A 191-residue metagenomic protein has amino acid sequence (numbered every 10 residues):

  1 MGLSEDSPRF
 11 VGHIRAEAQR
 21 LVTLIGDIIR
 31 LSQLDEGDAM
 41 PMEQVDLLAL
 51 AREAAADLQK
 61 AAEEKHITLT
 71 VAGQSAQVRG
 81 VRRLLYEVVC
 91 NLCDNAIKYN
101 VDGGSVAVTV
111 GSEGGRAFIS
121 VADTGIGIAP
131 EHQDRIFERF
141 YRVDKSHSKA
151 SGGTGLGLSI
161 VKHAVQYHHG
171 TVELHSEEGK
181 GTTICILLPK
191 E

Functional and structural regions predicted by a protein language model:
D6, E36-V45, A49-L50, R79: Short flexible loop/turn segments at helix-to-beta-strand junctions within the C-terminal catalytic HATPase_c
A16-L21: Short alpha-helical segment of the dimerization/phosphotransfer core of two-component systems
P41-Q59, V110-S112: A conserved beta-strand-to-alpha-helix junction within the catalytic ATP-binding
A61-V71: Short conserved segments within the C-terminal catalytic ATPase subdomain
G103-G115: Short beta-strand/loop element within the Bergerat-fold HATPase_c
I128-R142, K162: Short conserved segment of the HATPase_c
H169-G170: Conserved glycine-rich
